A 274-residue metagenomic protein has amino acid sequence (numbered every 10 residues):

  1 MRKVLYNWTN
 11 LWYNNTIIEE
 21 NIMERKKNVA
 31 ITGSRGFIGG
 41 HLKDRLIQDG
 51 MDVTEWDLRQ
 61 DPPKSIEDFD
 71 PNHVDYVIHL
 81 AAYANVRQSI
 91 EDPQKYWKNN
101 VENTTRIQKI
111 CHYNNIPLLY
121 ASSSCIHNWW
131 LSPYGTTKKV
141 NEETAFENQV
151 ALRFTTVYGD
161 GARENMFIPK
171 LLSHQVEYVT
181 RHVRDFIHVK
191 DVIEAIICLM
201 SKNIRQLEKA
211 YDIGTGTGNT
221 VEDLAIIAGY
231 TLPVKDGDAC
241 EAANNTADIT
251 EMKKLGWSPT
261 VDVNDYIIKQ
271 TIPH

Functional and structural regions predicted by a protein language model:
V29-Q48: N-terminal Rossmann NAD(P)H-binding glycine-rich loop of SDR-like oxidoreductase domains
D52-F69: Adenosine-cofactor binding site in Rossmann-like domains, unifying the SAM/SAH pocket of S-adenosylmethionine-dependent
E67-N99, N128: NAD(P)H-binding glycine-rich loop region in Rossmannoid oxidoreductase-like domains and their noncatalytic homologs
H79, T105-G135: Conserved Rossmann-fold NAD(P)-dependent oxidoreductase catalytic core, especially the SDR/UDP-sugar
L131-G135, K139, E143-C198, I227-G229: NAD(P)-dependent short-chain dehydrogenase/reductase
T156-V157, Y178-R184, I196, N203-G216 (+2 more regions): A recurrent short beta-strand within the Rossmann-like NAD(P)-dependent oxidoreductase core
E208-D212, N219-I249: C-terminal "lid/loop" region of Rossmann-like NAD(P)-dependent oxidoreductases
D262-H274: Amphipathic terminal alpha-helices
